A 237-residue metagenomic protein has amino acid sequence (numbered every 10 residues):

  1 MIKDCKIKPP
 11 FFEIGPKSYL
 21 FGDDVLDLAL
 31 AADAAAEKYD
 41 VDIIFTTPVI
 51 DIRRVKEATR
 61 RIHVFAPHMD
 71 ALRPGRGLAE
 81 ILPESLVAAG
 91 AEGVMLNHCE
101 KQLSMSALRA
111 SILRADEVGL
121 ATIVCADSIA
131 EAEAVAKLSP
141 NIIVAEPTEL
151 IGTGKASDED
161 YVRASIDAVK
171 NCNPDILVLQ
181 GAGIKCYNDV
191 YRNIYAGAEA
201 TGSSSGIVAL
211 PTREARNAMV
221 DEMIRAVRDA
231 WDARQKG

Functional and structural regions predicted by a protein language model:
M1-I81, T122, A132-S139: Conserved N-terminal beta1-alpha1 strand-loop-helix module at the mouth
K17, P48, L86, E146 (+3 more regions): Conserved, mostly hydrophobic/aromatic
R60-A115: Glycine/small-residue-rich loop that forms an oxyanion/phosphate-binding "nest" at active or ligand-binding sites
P67-A71, G75-G77, S104-S106, V124-I129 (+1 more regions): Glycine-rich beta-to-alpha transition loops that act as phosphate-gripper elements at the mouths of alpha/beta enzyme
L72-R73, A79, P140-S165, I176 (+2 more regions): Glycine/Thr-rich beta-alpha phosphate-binding loop at enzyme active sites
E92-L103, I142-K155, A196-M219: Glycine-rich phosphate-binding active-site loops on the catalytic face of alpha/beta enzymes
S111-E117, S157-D160, S205-G237: C-terminal helical cap(s) of enzyme catalytic domains, especially alpha/beta-barrels
A126-S139, G183-T201: Catalytic cores of alpha/beta
